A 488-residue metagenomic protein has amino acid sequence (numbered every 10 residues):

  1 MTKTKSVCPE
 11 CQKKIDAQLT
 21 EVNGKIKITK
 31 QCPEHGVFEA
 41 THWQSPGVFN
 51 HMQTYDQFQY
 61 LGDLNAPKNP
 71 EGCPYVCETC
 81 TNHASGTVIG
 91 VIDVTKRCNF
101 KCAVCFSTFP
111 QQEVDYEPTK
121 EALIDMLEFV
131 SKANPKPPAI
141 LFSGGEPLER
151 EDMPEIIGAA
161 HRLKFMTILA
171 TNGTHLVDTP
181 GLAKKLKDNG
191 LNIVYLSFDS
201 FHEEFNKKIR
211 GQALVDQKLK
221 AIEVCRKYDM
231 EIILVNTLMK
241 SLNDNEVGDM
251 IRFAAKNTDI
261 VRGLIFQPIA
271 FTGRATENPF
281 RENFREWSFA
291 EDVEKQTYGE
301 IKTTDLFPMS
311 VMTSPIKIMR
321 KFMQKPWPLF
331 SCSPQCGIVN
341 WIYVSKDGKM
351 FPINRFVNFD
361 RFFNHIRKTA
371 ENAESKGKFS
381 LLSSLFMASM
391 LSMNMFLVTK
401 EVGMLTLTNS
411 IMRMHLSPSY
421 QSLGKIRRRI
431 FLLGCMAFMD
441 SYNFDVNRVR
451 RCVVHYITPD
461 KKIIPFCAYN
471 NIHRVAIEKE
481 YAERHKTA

Functional and structural regions predicted by a protein language model:
M1-P9, K13-T54, Q59, I366-A488: Flexible mid-to-C-terminal extensions adjoining Fe-S/redox cofactors in radical SAM and related proteins
K13-I15, Y75-V76, P180-G181, V247-M250 (+2 more regions): Short alpha-helical segments and helix-capping/turn motifs at coil-helix boundaries
G24-S45, Y55-D188: Conserved alpha-helical substructure of the radical SAM core
V94, F106-F109, G144, T171 (+5 more regions): Glycine-rich, histidine-containing beta strand-loop boundary motifs that form or position
E113, H202-K208, G273-E277: A short acidic, helix-capping loop that chelates divalent metal ions and anchors anionic groups
D115, T119, G211-L214, N243 (+1 more regions): Residue-level preference for long, well-ordered alpha-helices that form the structural scaffold of enzyme catalytic
I124-L141, R150-P268: Radical SAM/AdoMet-radical enzyme domain recognition
Y228-L423: Radical SAM enzyme [4Fe-4S]-AdoMet core and its adjacent flexible, acidic and glycine-rich loops/tails across
